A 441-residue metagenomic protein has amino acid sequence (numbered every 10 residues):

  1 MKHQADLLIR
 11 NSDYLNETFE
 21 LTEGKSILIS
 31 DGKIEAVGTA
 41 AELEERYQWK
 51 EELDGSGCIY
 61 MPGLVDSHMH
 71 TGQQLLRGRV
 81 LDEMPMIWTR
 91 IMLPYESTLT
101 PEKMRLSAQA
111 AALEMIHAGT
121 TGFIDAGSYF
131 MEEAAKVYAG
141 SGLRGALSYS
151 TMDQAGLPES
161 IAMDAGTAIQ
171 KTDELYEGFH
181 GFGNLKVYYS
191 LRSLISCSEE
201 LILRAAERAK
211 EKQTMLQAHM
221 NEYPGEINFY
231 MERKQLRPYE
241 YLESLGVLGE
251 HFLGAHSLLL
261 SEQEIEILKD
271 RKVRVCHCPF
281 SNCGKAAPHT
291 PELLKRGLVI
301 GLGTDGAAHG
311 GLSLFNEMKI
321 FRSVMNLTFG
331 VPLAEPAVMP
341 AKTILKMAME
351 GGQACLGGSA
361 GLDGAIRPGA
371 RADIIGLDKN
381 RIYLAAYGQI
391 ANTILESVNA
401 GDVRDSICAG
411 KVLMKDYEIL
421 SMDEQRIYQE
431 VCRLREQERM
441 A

Functional and structural regions predicted by a protein language model:
M1-R46, C58: N-terminal metal-binding scaffold of metallo-dependent hydrolase/deaminase domains
H3-R10, E44-I87, Q109, L113-H117: Replace "His-x-His-based motif
S12, I27, G32, G57 (+14 more regions): Divalent metal-coordination and catalytic microenvironments
L75-L106, A146-G166, P224-H251, I320-A341: Active-site gating loops and adjacent loop-to-helix segments of metal-dependent hydrolytic enzymes
R77-L143, A168-G181, E430-A441: Alpha-helical scaffold segments that flank or form the walls of functional sites
E133-L258: Metal-coordinating catalytic core of metallo-dependent amide/deamination hydrolases
S244-H251, P291-R381, S397-V398: His/Asp/Glu-enriched, well-ordered alpha-helical/loop segment that forms or immediately abuts the divalent-metal
R371-Y428: C-terminal cap of metal-dependent C-N hydrolases
